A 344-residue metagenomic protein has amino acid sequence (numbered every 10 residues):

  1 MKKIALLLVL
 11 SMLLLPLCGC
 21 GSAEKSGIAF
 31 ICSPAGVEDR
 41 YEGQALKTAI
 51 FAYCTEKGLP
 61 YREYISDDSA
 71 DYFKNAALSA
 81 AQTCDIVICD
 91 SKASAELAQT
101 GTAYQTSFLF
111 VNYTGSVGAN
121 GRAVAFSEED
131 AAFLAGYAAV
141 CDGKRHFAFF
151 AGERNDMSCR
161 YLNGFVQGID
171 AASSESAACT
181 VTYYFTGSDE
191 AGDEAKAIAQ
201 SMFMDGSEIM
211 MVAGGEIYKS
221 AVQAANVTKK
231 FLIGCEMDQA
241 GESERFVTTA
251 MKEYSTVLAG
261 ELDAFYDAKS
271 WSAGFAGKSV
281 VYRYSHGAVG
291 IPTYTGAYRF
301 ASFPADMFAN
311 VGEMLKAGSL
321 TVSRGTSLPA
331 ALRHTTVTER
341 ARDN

Functional and structural regions predicted by a protein language model:
M1-L8: Positively charged n-region of N-terminal signal peptides that target proteins for export
S11-M12: Repetitive helical segments and hydrophobic/amphipathic motifs
P16-G19: C-terminal motif of bacterial Sec signal peptides marking the signal peptidase cleavage site
A23-N344: A residue-level marker of the well-folded mature domains of exported/periplasmic proteins
